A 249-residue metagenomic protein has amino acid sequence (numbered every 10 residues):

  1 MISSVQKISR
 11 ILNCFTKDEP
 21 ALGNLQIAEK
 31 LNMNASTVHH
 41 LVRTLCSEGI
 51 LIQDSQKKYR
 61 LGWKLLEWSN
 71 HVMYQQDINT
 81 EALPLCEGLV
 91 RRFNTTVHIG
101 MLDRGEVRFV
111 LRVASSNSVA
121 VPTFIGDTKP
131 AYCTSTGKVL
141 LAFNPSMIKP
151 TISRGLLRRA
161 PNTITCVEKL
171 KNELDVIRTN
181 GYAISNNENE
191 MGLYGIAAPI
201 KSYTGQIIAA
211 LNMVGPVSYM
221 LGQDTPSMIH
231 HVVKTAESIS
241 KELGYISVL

Functional and structural regions predicted by a protein language model:
M1-Q75, N79-T80, K241-E242: N-terminal helix-turn-helix
T16, G137, L141, P145 (+2 more regions): Short amphipathic alpha-helical signal-transduction/dimerization elements
L51-I52, I99-G100, I200: A structural signal for short hydrophobic beta-strand segments in well-ordered beta-sheet cores
E67-S118, P145-S146: All-alpha effector-binding/dimerization core of bacterial HTH-type transcriptional repressors
V119-N189: Short, solvent-exposed recognition segments
P150-R158, V233-L249: Cysteine/selenocysteine-centered motifs that mediate thiol-based redox chemistry or coordinate metal-sulfur cofactors
N162-A236: Extended hydrophobic
